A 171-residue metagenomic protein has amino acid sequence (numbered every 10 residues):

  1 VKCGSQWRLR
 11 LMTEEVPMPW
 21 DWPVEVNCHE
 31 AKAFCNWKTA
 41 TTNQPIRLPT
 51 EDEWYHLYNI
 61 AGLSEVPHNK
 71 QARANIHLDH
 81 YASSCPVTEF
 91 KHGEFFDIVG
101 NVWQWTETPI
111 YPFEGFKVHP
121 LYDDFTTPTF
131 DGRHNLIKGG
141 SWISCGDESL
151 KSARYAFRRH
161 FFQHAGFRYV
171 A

Functional and structural regions predicted by a protein language model:
K2-L150: Functional-site microenvironments in short loops/helix caps that host divalent-cation chemistry
D79, H160-Q163: A short catalytic or substrate-binding loop motif that flags glycine-/basic-rich loops and adjacent residues that bind
S149-R158: Short, polar loop/linker segments at the starts of domains and inter-domain junctions
Q163-A171: Short, structured beta-strand segments at or near domain termini in extracellular proteins/domains
